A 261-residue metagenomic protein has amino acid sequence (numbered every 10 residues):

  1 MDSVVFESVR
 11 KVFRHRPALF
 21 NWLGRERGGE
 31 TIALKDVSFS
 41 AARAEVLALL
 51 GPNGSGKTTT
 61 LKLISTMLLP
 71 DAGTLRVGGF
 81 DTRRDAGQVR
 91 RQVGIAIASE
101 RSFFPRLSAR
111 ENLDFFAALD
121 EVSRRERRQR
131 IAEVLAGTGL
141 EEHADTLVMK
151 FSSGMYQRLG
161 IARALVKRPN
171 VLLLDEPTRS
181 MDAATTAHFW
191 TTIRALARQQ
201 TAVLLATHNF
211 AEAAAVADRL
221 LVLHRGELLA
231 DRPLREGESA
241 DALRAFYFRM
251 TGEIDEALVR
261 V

Functional and structural regions predicted by a protein language model:
S65: Helix-to-loop junction immediately C-terminal to a conserved catalytic motif
D114, A118, R125-H143: Conserved ABC ATPase "signature" region
R168: Conserved catalytic motifs of ABC-family nucleotide-binding domains
L172-D175: Catalytic Walker B motif of ABC-type/P-loop ATPase nucleotide-binding domains
A213-A215: A short, surface-exposed alpha-helical micro-motif characterized by mixed small hydrophobic and charged/polar residues
